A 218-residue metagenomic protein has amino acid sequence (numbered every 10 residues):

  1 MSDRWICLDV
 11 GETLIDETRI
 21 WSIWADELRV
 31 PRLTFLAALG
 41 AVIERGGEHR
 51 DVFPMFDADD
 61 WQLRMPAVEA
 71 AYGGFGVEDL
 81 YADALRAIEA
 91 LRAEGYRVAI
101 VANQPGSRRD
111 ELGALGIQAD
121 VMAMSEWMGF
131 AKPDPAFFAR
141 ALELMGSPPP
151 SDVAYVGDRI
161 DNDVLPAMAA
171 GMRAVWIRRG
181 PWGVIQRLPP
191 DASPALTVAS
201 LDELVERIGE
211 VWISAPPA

Functional and structural regions predicted by a protein language model:
M1-I6, L85, E89-A218: Asp-based, Mg2+/Mn2+-dependent phosphohydrolase catalytic module
M1-Y96, V101, P105-R109, M124: N-terminal helical cap/lid subdomain that shapes the substrate entry/recognition surface in HAD-like hydrolases
